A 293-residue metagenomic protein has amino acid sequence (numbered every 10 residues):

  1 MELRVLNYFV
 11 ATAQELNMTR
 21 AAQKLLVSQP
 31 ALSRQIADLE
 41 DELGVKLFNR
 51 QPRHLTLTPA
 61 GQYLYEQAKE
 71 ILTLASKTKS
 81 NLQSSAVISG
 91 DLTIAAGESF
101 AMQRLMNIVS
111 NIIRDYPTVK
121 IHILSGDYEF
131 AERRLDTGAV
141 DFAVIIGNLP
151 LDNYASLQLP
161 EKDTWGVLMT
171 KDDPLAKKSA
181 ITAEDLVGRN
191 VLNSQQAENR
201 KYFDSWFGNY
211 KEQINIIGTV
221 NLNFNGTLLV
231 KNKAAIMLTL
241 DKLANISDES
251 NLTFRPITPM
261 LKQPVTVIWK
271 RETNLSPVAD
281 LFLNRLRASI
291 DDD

Functional and structural regions predicted by a protein language model:
L3, Q29-P30, R34, N81 (+4 more regions): N-terminal winged-helix
V10-S28: Short helix-boundary/capping micro-motifs
E40-L57: A short LG(V/I)-centered, amphipathic sequence patch enriched for acidic residue(s) preceding the LG motif
E42-L43, L64-A86: Alpha-helical linker/hinge and terminal dimerization helices associated with HTH transcriptional regulators
E66, N107-N111, L124, Y128-W165 (+4 more regions): Short beta-strand-centered segments that line the small-molecule binding cleft or hinge of alpha/beta clamshell
D152-Q158, K162-T164, N221-T273: Beta-alpha-beta core module
Y154-W165, M169-V191, D280: Flexible hinge/capping segments at coil-to-helix
R189-K211, L275-L283, D293: Secondary-structure junction motif
